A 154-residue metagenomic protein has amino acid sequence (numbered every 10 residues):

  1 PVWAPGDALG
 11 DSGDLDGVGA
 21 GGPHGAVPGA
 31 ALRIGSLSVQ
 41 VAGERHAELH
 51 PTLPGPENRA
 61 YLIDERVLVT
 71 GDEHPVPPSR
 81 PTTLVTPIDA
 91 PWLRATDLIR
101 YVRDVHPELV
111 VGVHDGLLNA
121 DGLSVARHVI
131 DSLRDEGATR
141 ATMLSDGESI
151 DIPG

Functional and structural regions predicted by a protein language model:
P1-V2: Short active-site oxyanion
G6-D7: Alpha-helix N-cap/helix-start capping motif
G10-V18, I34, V76-P81: Short loop/helix-cap segments at secondary-structure boundaries that form the rim of catalytic
G13-P23, E48-L53: Short, solvent-exposed secondary-structure boundary motifs
D16, A20-L37, I99, L109-G154: Binuclear metal-ion centers of metallo-dependent hydrolases, dominated by the metallo-beta-lactamase
D16, P23, R45, V85-T86 (+1 more regions): Generic preference for well-ordered secondary structure
A26-S79, W92-L93, D146-G154: Core dinuclear metal-dependent hydrolase active-site scaffold
E57-S132: Metallo-beta-lactamase
